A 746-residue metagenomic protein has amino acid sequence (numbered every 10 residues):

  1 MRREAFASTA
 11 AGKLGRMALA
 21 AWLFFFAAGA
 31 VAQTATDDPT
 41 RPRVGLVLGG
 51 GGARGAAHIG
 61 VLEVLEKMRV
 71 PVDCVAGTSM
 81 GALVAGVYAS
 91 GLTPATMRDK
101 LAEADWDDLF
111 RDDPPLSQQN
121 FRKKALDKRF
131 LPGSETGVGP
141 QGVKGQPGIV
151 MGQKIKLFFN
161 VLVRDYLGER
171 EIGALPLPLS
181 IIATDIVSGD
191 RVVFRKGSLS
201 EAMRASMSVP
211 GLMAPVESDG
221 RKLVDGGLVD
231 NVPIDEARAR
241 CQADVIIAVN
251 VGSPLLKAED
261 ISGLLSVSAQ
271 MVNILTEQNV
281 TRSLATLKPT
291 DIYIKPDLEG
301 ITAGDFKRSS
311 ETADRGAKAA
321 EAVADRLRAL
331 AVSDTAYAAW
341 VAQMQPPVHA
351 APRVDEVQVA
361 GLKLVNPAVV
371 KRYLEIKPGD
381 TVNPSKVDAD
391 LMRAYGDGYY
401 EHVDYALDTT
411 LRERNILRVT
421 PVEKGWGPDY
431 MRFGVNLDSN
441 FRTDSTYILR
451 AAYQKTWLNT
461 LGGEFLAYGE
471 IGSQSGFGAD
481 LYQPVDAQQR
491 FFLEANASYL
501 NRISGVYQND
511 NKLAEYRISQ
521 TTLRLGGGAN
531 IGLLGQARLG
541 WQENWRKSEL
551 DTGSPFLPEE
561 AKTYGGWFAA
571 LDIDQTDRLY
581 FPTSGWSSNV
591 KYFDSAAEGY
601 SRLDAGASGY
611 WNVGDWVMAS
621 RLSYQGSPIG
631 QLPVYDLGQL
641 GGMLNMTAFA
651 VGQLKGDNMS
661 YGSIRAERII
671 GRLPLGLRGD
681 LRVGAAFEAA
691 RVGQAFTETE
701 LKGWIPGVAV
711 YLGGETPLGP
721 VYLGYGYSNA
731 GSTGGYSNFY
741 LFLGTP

Functional and structural regions predicted by a protein language model:
M1-K13: N-terminal secretory signal peptides that target proteins for export/translocation
G15-A27: Bacterial N-terminal signal peptides
A32-T78, G86-V403, D408-T409, K424-G425: Patatin-like phospholipase
P254-A258, R328-Q343, W541-N544, G585-S587 (+2 more regions): Acidic/histidine-enriched alpha-helical segments
P254-L256, V365, G379, H402 (+11 more regions): Short beta-strands and strand-coil junctions in structured, solvent-facing domains, enriched
S385, D390, Y399-A570, T576 (+4 more regions): Gram-negative/organellar outer-membrane beta-barrel architecture
L466, D480, S584-P746: C-terminal transmembrane beta-barrel domains of outer membrane proteins
